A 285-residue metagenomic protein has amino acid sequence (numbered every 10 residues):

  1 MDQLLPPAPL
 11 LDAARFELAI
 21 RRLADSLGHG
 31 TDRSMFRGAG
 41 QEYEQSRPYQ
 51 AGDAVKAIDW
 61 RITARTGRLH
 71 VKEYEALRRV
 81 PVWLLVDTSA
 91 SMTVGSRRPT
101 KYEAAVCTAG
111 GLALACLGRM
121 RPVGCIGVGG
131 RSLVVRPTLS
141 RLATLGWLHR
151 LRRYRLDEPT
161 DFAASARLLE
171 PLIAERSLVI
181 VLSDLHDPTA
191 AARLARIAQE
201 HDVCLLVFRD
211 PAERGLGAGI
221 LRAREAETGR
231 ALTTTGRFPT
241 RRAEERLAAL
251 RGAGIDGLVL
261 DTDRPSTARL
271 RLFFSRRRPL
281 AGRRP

Functional and structural regions predicted by a protein language model:
M1-M35, Y43-D53, I62, G67 (+2 more regions): Exposed, interaction-prone extracellular/peripheral surfaces
V55-A57: N-terminal juxtadomain amphipathic helix that follows a signal peptide/anchor or precedes a small N-terminal auxiliary
